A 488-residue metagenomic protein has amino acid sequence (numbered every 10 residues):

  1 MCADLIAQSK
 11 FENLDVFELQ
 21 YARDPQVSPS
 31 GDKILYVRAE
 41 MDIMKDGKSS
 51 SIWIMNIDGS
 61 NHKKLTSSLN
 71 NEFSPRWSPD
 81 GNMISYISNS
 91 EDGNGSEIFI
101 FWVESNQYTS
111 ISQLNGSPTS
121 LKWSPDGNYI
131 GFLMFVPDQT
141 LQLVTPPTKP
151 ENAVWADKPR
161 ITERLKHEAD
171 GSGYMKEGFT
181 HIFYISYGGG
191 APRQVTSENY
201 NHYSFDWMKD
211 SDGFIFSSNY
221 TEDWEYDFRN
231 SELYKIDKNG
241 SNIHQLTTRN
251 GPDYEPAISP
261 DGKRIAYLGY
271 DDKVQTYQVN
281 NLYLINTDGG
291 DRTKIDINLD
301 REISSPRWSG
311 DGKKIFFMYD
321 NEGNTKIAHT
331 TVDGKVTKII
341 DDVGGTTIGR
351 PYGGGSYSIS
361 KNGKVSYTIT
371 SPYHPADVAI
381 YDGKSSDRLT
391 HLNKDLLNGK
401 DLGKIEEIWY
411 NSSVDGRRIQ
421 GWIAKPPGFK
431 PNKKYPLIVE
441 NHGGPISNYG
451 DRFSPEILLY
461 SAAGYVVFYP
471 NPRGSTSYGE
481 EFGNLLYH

Functional and structural regions predicted by a protein language model:
M1-I6: C-terminal segment of classical bacterial N-terminal signal peptides
A7-Y21, G47, M55-N71, S88-G93 (+11 more regions): Multi-bladed beta-propeller domains
L14-S50: Beta-strand-rich domains and repeat architectures in extracellular enzymes and scaffolds, especially beta-propellers
Q26-K33, S74-M83, L121-Y129, F205-G213 (+3 more regions): Blade-terminus and WD-like Trp-Asp/Gly-His loop motifs, strongest in beta-propeller folds
L35-M44, I84-D92, G131-P137, D170-K176 (+9 more regions): Beta-strand C-termini and the immediately following turn/loop, strongest in propeller blades
S49-S50, F135-F183, S217, F228-E232 (+3 more regions): Predominantly five- to eight-bladed beta-propeller fold
D138-L141, Y174-Y226, N230: Solenoidal tandem-repeat scaffolds enriched in leucines and small polar residues
Y352-H488: Serine-hydrolase catalytic core recognition
